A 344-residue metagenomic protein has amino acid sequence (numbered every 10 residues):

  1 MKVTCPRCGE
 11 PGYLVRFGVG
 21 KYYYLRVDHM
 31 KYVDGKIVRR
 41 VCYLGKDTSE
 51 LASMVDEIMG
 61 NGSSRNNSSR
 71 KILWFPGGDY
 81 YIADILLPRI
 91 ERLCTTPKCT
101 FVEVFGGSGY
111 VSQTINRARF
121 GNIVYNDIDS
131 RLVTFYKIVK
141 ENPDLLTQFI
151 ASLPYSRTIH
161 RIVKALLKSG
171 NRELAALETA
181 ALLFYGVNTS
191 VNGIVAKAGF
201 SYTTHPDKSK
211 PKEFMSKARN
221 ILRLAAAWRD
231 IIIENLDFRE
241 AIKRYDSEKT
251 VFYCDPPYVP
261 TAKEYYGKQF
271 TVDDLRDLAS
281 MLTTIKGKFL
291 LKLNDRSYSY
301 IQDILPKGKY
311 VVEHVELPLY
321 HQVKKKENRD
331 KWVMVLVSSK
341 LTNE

Functional and structural regions predicted by a protein language model:
M1-T100: A positively charged, amphipathic N-terminal helix/segment that binds anionic biomolecules
Y22-Y24, A181, K331-V337: Short hydrophobic/aromatic beta-strand or adjacent loop that forms the aromatic wall/cage of a ligand/substrate-binding
R65-I90, T96, N142-E264: SAM-dependent nucleic-acid methyltransferase catalytic core
T96-C99, F120, S247-K249, K286: A general structural motif
P97-L167: SAM cofactor-binding core of SAM-dependent methyltransferases, primarily the Rossmann-like beta-alpha-beta module
S108-V111, D129-R131, T189-N192, F238-A241 (+3 more regions): Short, solvent-exposed loop/turn segments at secondary-structure junctions
N126, L236, K292: The conserved SAM/SAH-binding core of class I Rossmann-like methyltransferase domains, concentrating on the hydrophobic
T271-E344: Long, positively charged, glycine-interspersed low-complexity recognition regions
